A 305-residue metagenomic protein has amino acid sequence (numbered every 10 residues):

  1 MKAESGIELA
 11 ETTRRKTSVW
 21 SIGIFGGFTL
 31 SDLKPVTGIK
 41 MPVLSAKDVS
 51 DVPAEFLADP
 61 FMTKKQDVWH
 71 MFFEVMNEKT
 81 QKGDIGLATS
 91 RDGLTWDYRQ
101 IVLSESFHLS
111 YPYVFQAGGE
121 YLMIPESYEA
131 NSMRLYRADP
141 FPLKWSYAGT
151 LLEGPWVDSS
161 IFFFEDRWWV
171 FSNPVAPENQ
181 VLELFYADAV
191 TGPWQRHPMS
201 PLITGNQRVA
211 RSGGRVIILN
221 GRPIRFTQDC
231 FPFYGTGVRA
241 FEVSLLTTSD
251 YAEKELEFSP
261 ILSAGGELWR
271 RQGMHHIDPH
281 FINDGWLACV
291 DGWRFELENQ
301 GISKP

Functional and structural regions predicted by a protein language model:
M1-P305: Carbohydrate-active catalytic/glycan-binding domains of CAZyme proteins, especially the secreted or lumenal ectodomains
